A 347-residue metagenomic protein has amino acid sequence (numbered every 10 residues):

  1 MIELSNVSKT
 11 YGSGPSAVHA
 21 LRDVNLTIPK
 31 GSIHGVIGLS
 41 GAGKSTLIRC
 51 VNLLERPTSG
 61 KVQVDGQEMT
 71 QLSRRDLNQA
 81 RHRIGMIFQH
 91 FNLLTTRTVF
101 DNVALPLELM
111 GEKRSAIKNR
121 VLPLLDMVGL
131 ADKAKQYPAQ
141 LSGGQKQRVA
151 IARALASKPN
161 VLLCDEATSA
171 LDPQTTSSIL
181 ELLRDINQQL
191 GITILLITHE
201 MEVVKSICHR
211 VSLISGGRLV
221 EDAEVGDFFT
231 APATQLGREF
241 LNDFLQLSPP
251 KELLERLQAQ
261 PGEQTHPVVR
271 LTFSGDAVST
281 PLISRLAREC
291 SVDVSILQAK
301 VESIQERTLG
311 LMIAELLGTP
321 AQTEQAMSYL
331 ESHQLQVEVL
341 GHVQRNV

Functional and structural regions predicted by a protein language model:
S13-V18, M69-G85, L109-R114, F228-P232: ABC ATPase NBD coupling module
N52: Helix-to-loop junction immediately C-terminal to a conserved catalytic motif
Q67-E68, A104, E108, S115-D132: Conserved ABC ATPase "signature" region
Q136-A139, A156-S157: Conserved signature/switch motifs of ABC ATPase nucleotide-binding domains
P173-T175: Helix N-cap at the start of a conserved alpha-helix in ABC-type nucleotide-binding domains
V204-S206: A short, surface-exposed alpha-helical micro-motif characterized by mixed small hydrophobic and charged/polar residues
D222-A223, A231: ABC ATPase "signature
